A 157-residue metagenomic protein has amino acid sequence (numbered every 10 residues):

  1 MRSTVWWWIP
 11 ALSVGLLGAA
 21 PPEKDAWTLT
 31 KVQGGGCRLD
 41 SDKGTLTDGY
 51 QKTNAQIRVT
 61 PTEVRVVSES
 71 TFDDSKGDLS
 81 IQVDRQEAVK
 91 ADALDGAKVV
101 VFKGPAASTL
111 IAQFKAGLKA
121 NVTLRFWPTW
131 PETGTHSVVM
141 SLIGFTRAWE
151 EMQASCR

Functional and structural regions predicted by a protein language model:
M1-I9: Bacterial N-terminal signal peptides that target proteins for export
P10-A20: Hydrophobic h-region of N-terminal signal peptides that target proteins for export in Gram-negative bacteria
A19-R157: A generic "folded-domain core" signal
